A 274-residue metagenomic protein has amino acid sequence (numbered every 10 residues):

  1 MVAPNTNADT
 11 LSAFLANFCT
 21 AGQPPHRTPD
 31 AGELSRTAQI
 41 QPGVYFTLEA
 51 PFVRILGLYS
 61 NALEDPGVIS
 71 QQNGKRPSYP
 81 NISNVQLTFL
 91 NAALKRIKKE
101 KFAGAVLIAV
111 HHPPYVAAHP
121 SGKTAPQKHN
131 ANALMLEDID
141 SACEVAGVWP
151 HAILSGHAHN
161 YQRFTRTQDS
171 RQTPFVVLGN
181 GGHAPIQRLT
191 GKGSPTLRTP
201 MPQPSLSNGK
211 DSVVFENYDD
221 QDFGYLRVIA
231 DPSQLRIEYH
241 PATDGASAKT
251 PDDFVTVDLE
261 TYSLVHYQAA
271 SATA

Functional and structural regions predicted by a protein language model:
M1-K101, A125-L134, D138-A152, N160-F215 (+2 more regions): Extended active-site neighborhood of metal-dependent phosphoesterases/phosphodiesterases
Y59-S60, A109-P113, G156-A158, H240-A242: Short, well-ordered beta-to-alpha junction loops that form the rim of enzyme active sites and present histidine/acidic
P66, V116-P120, G245: Gram-negative outer-membrane beta-barrel proteins
I97-H119: Short acidic, glycine-rich surface-loop motifs adjacent to enzyme active sites
L107, A152-I153: Hydrophobic "anchor" residues on beta-strands that sit immediately upstream of conserved functional sites
I108-V110, V176, L235-Y239: A short hydrophobic beta-strand element
H157, G179, P232: Residues that line or immediately flank small-molecule/substrate-binding pockets and catalytic motifs
P202-A274: A short C-terminal boundary segment appended to hydrolase-like catalytic domains
